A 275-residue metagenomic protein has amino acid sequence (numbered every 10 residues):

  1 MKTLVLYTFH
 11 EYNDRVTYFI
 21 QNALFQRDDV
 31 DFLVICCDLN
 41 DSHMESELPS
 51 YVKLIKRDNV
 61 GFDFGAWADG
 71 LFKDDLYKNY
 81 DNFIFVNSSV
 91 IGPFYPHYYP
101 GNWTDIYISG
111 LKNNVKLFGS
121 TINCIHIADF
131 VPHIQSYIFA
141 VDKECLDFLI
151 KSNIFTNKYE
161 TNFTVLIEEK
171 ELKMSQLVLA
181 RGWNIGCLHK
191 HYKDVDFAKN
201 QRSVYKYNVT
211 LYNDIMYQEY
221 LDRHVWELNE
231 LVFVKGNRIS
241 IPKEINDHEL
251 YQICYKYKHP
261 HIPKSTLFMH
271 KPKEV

Functional and structural regions predicted by a protein language model:
M1-V275: ER/Golgi luminal nucleotide-sugar-dependent glycosyltransferases, focusing on the catalytic module
